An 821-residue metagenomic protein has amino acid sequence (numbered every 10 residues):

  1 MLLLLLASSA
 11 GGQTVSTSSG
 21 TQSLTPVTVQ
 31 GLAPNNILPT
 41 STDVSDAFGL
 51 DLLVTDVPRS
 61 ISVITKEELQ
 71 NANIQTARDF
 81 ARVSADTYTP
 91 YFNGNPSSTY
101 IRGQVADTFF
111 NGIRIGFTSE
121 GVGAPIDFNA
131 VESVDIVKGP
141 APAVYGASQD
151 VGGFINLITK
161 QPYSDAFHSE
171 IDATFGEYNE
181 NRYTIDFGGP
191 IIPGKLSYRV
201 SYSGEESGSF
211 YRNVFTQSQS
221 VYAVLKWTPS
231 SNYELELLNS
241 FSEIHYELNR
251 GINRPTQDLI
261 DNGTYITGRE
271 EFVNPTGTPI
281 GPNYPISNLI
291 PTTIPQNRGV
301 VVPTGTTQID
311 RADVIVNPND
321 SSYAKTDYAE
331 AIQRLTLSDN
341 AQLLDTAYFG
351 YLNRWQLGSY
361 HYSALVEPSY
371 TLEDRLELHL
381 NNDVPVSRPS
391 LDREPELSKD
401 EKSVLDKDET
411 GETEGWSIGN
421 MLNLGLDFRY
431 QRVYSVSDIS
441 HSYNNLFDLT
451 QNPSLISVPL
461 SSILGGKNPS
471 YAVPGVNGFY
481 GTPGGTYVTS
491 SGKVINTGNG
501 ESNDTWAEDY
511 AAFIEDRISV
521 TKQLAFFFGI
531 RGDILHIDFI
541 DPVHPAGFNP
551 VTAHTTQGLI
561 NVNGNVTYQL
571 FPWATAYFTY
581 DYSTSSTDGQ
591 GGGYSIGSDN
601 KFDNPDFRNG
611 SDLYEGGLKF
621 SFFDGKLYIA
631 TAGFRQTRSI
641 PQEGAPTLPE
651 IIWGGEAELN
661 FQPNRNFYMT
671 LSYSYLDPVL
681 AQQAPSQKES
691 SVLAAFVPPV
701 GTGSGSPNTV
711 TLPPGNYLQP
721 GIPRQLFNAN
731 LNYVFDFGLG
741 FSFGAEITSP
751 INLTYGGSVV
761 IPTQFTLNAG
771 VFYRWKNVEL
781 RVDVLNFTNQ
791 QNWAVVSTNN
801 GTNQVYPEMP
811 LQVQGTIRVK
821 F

Functional and structural regions predicted by a protein language model:
T25-A166, G616: Acidic, small-polar-rich N-terminal luminal/periplasmic segments of exported/outer-membrane proteins
N129-E132, V144-Y222, P229-L235, D327 (+1 more regions): Outer-membrane beta-barrel translocator/receptor signature
T174-R182, G204-S230, E234, H245-N249 (+10 more regions): Outer-membrane beta-barrel proteins
K195-Y198, N232-L237, N340-L343, V384-R388 (+6 more regions): Repeated loop/turn-to-beta-strand initiation elements of outer-membrane beta-barrel proteins
S209, K226, N232-R334, Q342 (+6 more regions): Acidic/polar loop-and-plug regions of large Gram-negative outer-membrane beta-barrel proteins
L378, S387-K467, N499-R638, I652 (+5 more regions): Structural signature of Gram-negative outer-membrane beta-barrels, strongest in the C-terminal barrel of TonB-dependent
E409, K626, A632-T637, T647-G756 (+1 more regions): Gram-negative outer-membrane beta-barrel transporters
P678, T748-T754, Y773-F821: C-terminal beta-signal and adjacent terminal beta-strands/loops of Gram-negative outer-membrane beta-barrel proteins
